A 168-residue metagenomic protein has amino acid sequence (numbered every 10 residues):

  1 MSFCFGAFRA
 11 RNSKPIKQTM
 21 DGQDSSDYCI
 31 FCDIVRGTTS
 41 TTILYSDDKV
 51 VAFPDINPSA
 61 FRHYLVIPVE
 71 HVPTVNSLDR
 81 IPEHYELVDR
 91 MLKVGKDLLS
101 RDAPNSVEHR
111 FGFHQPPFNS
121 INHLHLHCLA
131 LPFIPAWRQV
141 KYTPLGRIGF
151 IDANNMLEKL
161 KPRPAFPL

Functional and structural regions predicted by a protein language model:
M1-L168: HIT superfamily nucleotide-processing domains
